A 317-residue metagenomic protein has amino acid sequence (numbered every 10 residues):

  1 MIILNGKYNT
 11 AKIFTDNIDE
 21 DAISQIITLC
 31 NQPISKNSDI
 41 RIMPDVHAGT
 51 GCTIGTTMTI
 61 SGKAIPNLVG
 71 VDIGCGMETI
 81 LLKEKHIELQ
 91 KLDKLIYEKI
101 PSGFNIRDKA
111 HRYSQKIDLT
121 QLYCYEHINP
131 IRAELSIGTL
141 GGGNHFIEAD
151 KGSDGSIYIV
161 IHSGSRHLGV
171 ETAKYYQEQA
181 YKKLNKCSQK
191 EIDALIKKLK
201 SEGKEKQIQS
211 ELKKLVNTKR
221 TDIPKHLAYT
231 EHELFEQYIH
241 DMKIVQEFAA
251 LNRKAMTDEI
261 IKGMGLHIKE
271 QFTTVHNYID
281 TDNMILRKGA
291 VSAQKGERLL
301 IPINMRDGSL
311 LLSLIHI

Functional and structural regions predicted by a protein language model:
M1-N37, H47, D93-I96, N105 (+1 more regions): N- or domain-start disorder-to-order transition segments that initiate the globular core
A22, T50-C52, P66-N67, E78-L81 (+3 more regions): Short helix/loop capping segments that flank catalytic or ligand/cofactor-binding pockets
Q25-V71: An N-terminal structural lobe/cap that precedes and organizes the functional/catalytic core across diverse proteins
M58, L81, D150-S153, I161-S165 (+3 more regions): Short, structured patches in soluble enzyme cores that scaffold and shape functional sites
P66-T120: A generic, well-ordered mixed alpha/beta core segment in the N-terminal half of proteins
S165-F272: A conserved active-site cap/scaffold subdomain adjacent to cofactor or substrate pockets
L251-S313: Positively charged, Gly/Ser-enriched RNA/tRNA-binding surfaces
I315-I317: Conserved small/polar residues in nucleotide/adenosyl-binding loops
